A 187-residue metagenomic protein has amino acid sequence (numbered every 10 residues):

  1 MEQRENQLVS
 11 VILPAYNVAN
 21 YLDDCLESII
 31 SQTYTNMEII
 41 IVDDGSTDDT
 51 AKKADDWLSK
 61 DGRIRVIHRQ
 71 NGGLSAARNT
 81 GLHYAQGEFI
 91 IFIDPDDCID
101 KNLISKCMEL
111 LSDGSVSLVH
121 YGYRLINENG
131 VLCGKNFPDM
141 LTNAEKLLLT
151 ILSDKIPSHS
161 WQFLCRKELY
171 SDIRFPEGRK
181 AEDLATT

Functional and structural regions predicted by a protein language model:
M1-I30: N-proximal low-complexity "stem/linker" segments adjacent to membrane-targeting elements
A15-D23, D43, T47, A51 (+1 more regions): A structural helix-start
L26-H68, E109-S112: Acidic donor-binding segment of Leloir-type glycosyltransferases
R69-A85: Glycine-rich, basic loop-to-helix element that forms the pyrophosphate-binding segment of sugar-nucleotide handling
I90: Short aromatic/hydrophobic "clamp" motif used to bind/position activated sugar donors
N102-C133: Conserved donor NDP-sugar-binding/catalytic core segment of glycosyltransferases
G122, N136-K155: Short, flexible, basic/aromatic active-site loop/helix in glycosyltransferases
K146-T187: Conserved nucleotide-sugar donor-binding catalytic segment
